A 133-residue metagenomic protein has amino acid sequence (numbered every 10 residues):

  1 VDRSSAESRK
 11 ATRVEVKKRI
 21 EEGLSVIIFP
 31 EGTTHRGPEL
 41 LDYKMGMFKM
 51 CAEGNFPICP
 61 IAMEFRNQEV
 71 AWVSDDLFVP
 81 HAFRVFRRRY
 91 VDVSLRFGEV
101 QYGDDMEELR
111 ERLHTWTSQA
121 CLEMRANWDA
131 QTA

Functional and structural regions predicted by a protein language model:
V1-E21, R89: Membrane-interfacial amphipathic helices and adjacent loop/beta segments that form the lipid-substrate binding surface
V1-R3, F29, I61: Generic beta-sheet signal
S5, E22-L24, R36-E111: A cross-family acyltransferase "interaction/gating" segment
L24-P30: Generic beta-sheet signal
G32-T34: Acidic helix/loop microenvironments that form the catalytic cleft of cell-wall polysaccharide enzymes
R66, R96, D105-A133: Membrane-interfacial terminal anchoring regions of lipid-handling membrane enzymes
